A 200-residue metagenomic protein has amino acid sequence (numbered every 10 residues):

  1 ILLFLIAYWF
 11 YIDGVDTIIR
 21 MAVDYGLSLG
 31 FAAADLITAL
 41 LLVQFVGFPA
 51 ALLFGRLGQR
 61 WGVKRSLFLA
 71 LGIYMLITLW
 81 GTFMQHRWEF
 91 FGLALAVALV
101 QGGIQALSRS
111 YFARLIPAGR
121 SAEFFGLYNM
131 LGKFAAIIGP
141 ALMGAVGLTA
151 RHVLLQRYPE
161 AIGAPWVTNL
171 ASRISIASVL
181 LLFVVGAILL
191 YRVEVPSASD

Functional and structural regions predicted by a protein language model:
R20-L36: Short amphipathic helix-loop junctions that connect adjacent transmembrane helices in Major Facilitator Superfamily/SLC
A33-A34, A118-N129, S172: Loop-to-transmembrane helix entry/capping segments in MFS-fold secondary transporters and related SLC/MFSD carriers
P49-V63, G147: Helix-to-loop junctions at the C-terminal end of transmembrane segments in multipass secondary transporters
R65-W80: Structural signature of the two symmetry-related core transmembrane helices
T82-A94: Helix-loop junctions at membrane interfaces in 12-TM secondary transporters
G103-P117: Intracellular juxtamembrane helix-capping segments at the cytosolic ends of symmetry-related transmembrane helices
G147-L182: A membrane-interface helix-boundary motif in multi-pass transporters
I176-D200: Multi-pass alpha-helical transporter architecture, strongest for 12-TM Major Facilitator/SLC carriers used
